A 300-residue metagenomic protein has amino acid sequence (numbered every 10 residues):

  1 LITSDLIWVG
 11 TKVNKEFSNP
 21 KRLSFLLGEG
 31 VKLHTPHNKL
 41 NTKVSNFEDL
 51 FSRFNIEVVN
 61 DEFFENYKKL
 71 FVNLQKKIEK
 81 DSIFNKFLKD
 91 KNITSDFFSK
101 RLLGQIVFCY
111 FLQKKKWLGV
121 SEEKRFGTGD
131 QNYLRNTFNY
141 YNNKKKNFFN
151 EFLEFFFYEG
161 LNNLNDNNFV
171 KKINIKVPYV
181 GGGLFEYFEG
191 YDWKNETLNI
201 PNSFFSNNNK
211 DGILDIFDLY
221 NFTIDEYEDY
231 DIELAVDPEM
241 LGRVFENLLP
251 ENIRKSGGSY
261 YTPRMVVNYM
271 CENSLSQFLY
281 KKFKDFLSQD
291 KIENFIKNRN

Functional and structural regions predicted by a protein language model:
L1-N300: Preference for the N-terminal adenyl/adenosyl cofactor-binding alpha/beta module
